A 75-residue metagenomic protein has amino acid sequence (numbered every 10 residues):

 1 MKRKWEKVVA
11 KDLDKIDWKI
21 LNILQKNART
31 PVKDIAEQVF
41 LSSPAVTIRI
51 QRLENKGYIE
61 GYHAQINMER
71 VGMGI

Functional and structural regions predicted by a protein language model:
M1-I75: A compositional/biophysical signature of low hydrophobicity enriched in polar/charged and small residues
